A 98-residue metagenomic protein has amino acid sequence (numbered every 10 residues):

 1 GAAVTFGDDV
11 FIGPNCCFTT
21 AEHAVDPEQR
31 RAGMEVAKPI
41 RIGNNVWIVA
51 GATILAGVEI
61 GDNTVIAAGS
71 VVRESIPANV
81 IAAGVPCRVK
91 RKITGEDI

Functional and structural regions predicted by a protein language model:
G1-E59, V85-P86, K92-I98: Flexible, glycine/small-residue-enriched loop-and-beta-strand segment within the central core of proteins
P14, A68, A78: Residues that flank catalytic or metal-binding motifs in active/ligand-binding sites
N45, N63, V80: Catalytic-loop signature of eukaryotic-like protein kinases
A50-V65, S70-E74: Beta-rich strand-turn-strand
P77-A78, A83-P86: Acidic, glycine-centered active-site loop in nucleotide-sugar glycosyltransferases
